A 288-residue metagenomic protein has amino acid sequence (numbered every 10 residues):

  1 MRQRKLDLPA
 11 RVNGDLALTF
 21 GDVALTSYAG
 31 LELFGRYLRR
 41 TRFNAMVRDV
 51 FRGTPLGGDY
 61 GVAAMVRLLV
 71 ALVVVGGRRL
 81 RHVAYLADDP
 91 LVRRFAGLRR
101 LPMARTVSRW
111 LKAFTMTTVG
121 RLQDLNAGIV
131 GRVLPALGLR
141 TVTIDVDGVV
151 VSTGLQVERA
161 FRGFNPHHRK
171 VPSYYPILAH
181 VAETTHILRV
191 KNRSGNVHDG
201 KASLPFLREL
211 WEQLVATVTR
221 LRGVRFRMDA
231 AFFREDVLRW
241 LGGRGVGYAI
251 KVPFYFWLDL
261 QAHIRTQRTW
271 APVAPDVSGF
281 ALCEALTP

Functional and structural regions predicted by a protein language model:
M1-H198, S203-T219, R244: Dynamic "connector" segments at or just before major functional cores
R2-L16, F20, G247-P288: An anionic, glycine-rich sequence signature occurring as long contiguous blocks
T143, R225, G247: Hydrophobic "anchor" residues on beta-strands that sit immediately upstream of conserved functional sites
D147, L221-F233: Acidic/histidine-rich, metal-coordinating catalytic segments
S152-G154, F232-D236, L258: Active-site-proximal flexible loops/turns
V157-F164, E235-P253: A short alpha/beta connector and helix-capping loop motif
F206, D236-W240, H263: Alpha-helical scaffold elements adjacent to nucleotide-binding pockets in ATP/GTP-utilizing enzyme cores
